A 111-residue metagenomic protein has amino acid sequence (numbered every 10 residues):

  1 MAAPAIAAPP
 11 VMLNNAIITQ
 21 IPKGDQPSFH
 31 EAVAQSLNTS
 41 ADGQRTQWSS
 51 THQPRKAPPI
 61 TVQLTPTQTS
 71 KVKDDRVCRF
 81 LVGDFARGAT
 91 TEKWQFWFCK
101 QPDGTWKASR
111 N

Functional and structural regions predicted by a protein language model:
M1-A3: Bacterial N-terminal signal peptides
A5-D75: Flexible low-complexity loop/turn motifs enriched in small/helix-breaking residues
S50-H52, F80-A86: Short beta-strand segments that buttress and anchor functional surface loops
Q63, C78-L81, T91-Q95: Short, surface-exposed coil-to-beta transition loops
K73, F85-E92: Short, cysteine-centered beta-strand-loop-beta hairpins and adjacent loop/turn segments enriched in charged/polar
Q101-N111: Short beta-strand edge/turn micro-motifs at domain boundaries
